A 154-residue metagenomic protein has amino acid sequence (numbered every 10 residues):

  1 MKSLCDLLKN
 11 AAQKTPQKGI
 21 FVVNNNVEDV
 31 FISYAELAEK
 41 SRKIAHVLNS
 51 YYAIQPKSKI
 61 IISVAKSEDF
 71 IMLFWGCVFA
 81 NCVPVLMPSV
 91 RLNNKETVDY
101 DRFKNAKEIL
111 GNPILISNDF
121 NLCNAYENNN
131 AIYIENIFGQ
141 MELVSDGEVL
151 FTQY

Functional and structural regions predicted by a protein language model:
L7-S33, V149: AMP-dependent adenylate-forming
P16-G19, F138-Y154: Conserved pre-ATP/AMP-binding loop-to-beta segment of ANL
V30-F31, V47-R91: Conserved AMP-binding/adenylate-forming
R42-H46: Solvent-exposed alpha-helix faces
S63, I116-S117, T152: Short hydrophobic segments within beta-strands
L86-Y126, Q140-V144: Conserved ATP-dependent adenylate/AMP-binding module captured primarily in the ANL superfamily
N128-N136: Active-site regions of enzymes building and remodeling cell-envelope glycoconjugates
